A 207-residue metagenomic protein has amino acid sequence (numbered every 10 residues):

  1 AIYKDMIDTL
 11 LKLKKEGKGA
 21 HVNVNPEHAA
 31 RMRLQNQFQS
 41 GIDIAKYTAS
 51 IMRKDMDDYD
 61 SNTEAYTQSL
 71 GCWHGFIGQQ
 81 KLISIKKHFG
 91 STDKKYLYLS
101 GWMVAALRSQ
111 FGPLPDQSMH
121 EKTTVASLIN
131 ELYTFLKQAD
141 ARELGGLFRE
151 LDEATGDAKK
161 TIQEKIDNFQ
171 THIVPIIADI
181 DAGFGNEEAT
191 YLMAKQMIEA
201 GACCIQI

Functional and structural regions predicted by a protein language model:
I2-I207: Alpha/beta enzyme core
